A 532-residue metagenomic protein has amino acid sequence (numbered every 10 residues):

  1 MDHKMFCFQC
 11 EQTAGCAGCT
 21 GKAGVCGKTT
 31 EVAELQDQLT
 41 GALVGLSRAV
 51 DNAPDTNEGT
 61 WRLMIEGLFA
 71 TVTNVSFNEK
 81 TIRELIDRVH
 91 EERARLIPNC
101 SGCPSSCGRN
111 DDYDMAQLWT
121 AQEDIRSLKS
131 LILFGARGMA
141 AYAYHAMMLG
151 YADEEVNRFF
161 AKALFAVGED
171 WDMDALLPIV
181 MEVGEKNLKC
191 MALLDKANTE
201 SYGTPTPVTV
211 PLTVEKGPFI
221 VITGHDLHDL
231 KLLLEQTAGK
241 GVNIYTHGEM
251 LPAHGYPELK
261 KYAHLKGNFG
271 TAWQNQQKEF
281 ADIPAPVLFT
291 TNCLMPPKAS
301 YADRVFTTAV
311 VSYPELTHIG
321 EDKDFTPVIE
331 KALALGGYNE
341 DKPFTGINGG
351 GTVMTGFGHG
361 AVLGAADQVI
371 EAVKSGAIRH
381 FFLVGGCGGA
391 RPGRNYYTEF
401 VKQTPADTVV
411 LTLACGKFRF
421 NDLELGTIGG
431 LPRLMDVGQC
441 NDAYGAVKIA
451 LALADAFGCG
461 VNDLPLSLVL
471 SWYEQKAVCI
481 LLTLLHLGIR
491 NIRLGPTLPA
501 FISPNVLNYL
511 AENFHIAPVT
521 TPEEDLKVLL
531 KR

Functional and structural regions predicted by a protein language model:
D2-V32, Q36, G41-G45, P178 (+1 more regions): Anaerobic metallocofactor- and corrinoid-dependent redox/one-carbon enzyme cores, especially those from methanogenesis
L43-S201: Electropositive, gly/pro-rich neighborhoods at or near active sites that engage anionic ligands
